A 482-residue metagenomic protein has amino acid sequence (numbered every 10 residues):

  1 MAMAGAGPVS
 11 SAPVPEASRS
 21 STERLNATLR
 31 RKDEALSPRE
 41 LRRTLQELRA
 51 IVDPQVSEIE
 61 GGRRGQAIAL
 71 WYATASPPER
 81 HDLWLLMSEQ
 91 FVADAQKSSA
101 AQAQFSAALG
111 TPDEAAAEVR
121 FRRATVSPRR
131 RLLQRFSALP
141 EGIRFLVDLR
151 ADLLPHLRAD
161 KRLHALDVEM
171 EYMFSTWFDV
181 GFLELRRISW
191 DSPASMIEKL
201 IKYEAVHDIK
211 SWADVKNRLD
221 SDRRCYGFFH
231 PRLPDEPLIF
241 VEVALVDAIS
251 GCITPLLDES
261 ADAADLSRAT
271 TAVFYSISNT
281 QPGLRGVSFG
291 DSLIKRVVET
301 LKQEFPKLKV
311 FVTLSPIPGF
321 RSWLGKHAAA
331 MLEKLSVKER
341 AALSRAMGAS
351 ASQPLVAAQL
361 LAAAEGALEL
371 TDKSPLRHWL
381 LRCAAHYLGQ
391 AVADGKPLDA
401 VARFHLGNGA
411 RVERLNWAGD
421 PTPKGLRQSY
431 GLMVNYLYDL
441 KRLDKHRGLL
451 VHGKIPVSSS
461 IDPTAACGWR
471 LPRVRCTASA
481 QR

Functional and structural regions predicted by a protein language model:
M1-V287, D291-R482: Extended, composition-driven regions rather than compact fold-specific motifs
